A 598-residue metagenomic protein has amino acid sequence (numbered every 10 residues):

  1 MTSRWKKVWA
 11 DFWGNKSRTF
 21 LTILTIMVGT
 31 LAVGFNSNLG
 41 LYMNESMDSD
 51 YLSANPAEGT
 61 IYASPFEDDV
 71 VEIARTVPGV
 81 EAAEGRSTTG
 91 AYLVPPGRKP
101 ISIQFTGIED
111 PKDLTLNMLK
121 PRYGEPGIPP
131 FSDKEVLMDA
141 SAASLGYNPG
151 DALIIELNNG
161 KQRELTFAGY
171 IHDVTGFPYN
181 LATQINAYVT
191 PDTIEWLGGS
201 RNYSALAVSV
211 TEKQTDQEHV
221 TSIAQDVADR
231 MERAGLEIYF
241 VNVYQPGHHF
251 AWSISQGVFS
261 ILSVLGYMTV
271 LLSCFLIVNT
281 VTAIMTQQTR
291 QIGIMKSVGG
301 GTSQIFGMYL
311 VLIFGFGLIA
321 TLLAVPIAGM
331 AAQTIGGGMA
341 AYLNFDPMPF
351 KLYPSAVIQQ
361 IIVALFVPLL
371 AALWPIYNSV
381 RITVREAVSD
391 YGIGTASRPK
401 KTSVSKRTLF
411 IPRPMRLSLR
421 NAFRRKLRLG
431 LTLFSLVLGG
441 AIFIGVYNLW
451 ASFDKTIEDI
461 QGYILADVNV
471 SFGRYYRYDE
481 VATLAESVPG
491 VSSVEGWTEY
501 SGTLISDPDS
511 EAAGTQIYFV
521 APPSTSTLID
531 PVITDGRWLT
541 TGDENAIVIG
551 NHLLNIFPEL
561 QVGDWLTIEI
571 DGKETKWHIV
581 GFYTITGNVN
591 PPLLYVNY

Functional and structural regions predicted by a protein language model:
M1-S37, E45, L310, R398-L438: N-terminal Sec/SRP start-transfer signal
T2, R381-P399: Short cytosolic juxtamembrane segments of multi-pass membrane proteins
W5-W9, G14-T22, I26-L271, A283 (+6 more regions): Membrane transport/envelope proteins' first extracytoplasmic loop
N15, F275-G317: Interfacial "coupling" helices/loops that link adjacent transmembrane helices in transporter permeases
L21-A32, F259-N279, I313-A324, A356-Q360 (+3 more regions): Alpha-helical transmembrane segments of integral membrane proteins
S37, V278-V281, R290, F314-D346 (+1 more regions): Small-residue-rich transmembrane alpha-helices
E58-A63, R413-T541, H552: Juxtamembrane segments of multi-pass membrane proteins
I101-L145, T483, S487-V488, S492-S493 (+3 more regions): Short beta-strand boundary microenvironments
